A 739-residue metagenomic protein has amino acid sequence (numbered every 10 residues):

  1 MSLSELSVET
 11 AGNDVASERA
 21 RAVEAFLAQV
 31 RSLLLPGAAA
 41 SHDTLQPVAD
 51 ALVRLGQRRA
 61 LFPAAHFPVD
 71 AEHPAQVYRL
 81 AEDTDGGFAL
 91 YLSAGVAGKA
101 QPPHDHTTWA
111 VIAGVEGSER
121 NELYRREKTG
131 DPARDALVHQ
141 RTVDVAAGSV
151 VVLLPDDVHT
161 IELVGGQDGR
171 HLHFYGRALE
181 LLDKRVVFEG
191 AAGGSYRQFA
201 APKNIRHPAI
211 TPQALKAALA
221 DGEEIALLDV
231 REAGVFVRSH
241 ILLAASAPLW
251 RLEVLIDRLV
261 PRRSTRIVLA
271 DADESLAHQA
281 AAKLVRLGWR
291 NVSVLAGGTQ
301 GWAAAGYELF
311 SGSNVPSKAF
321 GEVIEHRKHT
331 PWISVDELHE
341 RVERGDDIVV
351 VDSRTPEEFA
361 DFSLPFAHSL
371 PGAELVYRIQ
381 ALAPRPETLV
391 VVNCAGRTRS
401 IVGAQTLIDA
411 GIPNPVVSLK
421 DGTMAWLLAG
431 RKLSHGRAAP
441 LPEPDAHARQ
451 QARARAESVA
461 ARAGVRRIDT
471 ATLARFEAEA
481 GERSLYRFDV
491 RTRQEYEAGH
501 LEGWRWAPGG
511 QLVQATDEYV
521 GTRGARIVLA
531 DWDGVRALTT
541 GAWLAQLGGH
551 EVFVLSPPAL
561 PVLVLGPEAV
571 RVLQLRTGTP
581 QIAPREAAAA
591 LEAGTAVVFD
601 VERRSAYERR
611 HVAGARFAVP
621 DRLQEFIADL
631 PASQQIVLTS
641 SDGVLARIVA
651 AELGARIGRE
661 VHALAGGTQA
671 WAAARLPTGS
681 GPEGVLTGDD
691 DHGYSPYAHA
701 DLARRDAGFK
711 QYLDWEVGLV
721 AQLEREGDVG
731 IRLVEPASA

Functional and structural regions predicted by a protein language model:
M1-R59: N-terminal leader/capping segments at the start of a protein or of a new domain
P68-A97: A short glycine-rich, His/Asp/Glu-containing loop-to-beta-strand
Y91-D105, L154-D156: Conserved short histidine dyad/triad with adjacent acidic residue
A97, H106-R126: Glycine- and acidic-residue-biased ligand/ion/polar-headgroup-sensing regions
V111, R126-V158: Short acidic-glycine-tyrosine-enriched beta hairpin
V111-A113, G166-L182: A short hydrophobic beta-strand segment most commonly corresponding to one strand of the jelly-roll/cupin
A146, L154-F174: Ligand-binding loop in jelly-roll beta-barrel domains
I205-A226, V230-V349, S353-Y486, V490-V597 (+1 more regions): Rhodanese-like catalytic fold shared by cysteine-dependent sulfurtransferases and DSP/PTP-type phosphatases
